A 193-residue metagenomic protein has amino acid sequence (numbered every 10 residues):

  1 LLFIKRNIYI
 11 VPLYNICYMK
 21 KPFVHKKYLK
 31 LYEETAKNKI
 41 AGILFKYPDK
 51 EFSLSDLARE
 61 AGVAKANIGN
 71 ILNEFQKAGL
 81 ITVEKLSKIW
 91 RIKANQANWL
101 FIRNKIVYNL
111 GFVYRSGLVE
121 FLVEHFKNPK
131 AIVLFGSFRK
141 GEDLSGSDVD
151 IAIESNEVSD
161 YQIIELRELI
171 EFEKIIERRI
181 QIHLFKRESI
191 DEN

Functional and structural regions predicted by a protein language model:
L2-N128, K140-G146, S155-N193: Catalytic core of pol beta-like nucleotidyltransferases
A131-F138: Short helix-loop-helix/strand-helix junction enriched in hydrophobic and basic residues
D150-A152: Short, well-ordered beta-strand segments
